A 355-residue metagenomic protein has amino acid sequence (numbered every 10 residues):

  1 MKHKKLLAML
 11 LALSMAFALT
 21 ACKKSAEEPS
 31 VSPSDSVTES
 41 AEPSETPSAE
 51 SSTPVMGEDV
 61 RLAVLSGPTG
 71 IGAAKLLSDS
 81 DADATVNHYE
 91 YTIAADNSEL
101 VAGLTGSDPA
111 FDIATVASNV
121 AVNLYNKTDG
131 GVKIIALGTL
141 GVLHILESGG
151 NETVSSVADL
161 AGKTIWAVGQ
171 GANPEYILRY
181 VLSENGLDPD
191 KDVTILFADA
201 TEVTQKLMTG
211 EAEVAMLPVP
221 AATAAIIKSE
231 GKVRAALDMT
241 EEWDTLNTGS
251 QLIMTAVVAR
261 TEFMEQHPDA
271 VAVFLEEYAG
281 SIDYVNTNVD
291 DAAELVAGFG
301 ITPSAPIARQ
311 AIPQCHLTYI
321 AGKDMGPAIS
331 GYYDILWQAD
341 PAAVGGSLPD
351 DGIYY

Functional and structural regions predicted by a protein language model:
M1-M9: Bacterial N-terminal signal peptides that target proteins for export
A18-A21: C-terminal motif of bacterial Sec signal peptides marking the signal peptidase cleavage site
K23-S25: Bacterial signal peptide processing site
S48-D188, T194-F197, E213-V219, R234-L237: Short, glycine-/small- and polar/acidic-enriched structural segments that line small-molecule recognition paths
K75-L77, L143-V154, Q251-A270, A321: A bilobed periplasmic-binding-protein/Venus flytrap-type ligand-binding module shared by bacterial periplasmic
S118-V120, E202-L295: Pocket-lining segment of extracytoplasmic ligand-binding domains
M264-A339: Secondary-structure end/capping motifs
S330-Y355: Conserved C-terminal helix/tail region of periplasmic/extracytoplasmic solute-binding proteins
